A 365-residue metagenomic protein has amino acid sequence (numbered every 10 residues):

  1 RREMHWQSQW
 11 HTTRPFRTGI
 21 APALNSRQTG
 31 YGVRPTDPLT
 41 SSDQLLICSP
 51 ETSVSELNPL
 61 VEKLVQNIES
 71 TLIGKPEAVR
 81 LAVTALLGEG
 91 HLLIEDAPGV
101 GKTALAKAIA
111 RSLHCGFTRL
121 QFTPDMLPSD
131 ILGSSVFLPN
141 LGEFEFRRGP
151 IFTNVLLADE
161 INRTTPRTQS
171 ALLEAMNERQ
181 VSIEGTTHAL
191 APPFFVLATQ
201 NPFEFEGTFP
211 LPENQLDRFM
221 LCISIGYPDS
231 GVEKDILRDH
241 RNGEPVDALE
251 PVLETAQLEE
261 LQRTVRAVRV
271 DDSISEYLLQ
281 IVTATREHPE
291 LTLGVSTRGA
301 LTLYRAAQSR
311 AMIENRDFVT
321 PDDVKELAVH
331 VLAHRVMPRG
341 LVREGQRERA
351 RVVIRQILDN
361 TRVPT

Functional and structural regions predicted by a protein language model:
R1-G32: C-terminal alpha-helix plus adjacent terminal tail
N58-L92, A97: Pre-Walker A (pre-P-loop) alpha-helix and adjacent loop at the N terminus of AAA/AAA+ ATPase modules, a conserved
L81-T84, L138-L157: Conserved alpha-helical scaffold flanking the Walker A/P-loop in AAA+ ATPase domains
L86-T123: Walker A/P-loop
L92, L156, F194: Conserved beta-strand position immediately N-terminal to the Walker
L138-E143, T164, T168, M176-L253 (+2 more regions): Canonical AAA+ ATPase core
E287-T365: C-terminal engagement/docking regions of AAA+ P-loop ATPases
